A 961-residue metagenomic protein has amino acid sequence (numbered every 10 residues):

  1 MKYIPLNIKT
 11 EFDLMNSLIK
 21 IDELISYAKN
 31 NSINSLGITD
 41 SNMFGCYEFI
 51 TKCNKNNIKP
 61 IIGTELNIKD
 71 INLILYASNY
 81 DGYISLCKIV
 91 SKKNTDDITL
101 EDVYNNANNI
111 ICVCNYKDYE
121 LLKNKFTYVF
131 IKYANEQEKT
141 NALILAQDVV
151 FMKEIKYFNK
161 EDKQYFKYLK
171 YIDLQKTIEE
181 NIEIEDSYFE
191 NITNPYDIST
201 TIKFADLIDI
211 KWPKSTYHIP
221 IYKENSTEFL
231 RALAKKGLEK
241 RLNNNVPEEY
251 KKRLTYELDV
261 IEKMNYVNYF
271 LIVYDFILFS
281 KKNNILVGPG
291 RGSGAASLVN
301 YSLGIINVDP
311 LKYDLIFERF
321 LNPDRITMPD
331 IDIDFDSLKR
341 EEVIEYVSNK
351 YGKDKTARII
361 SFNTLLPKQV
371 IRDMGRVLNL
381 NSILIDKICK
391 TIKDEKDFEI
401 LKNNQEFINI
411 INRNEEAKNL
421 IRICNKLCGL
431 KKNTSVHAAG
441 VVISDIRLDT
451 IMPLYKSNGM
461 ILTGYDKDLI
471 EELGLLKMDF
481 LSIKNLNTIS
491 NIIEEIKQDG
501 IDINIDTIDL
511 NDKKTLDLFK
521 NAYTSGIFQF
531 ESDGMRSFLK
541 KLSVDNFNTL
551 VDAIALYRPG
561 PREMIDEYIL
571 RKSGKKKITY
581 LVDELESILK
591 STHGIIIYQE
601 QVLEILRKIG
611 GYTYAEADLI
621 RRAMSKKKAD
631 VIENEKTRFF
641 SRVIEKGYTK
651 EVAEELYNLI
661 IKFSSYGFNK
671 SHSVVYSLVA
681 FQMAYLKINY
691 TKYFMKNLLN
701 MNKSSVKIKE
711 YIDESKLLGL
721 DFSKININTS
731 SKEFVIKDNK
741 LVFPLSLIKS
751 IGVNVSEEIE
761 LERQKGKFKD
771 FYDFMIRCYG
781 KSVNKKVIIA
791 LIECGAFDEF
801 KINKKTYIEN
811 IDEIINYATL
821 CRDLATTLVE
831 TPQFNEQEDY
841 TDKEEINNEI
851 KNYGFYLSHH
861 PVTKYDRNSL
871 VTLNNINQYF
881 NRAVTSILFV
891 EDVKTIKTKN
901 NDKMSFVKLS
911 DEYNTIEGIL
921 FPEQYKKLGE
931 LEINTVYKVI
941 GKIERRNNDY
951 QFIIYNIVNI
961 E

Functional and structural regions predicted by a protein language model:
Y3-I38, N42-E48, N54-N56, S91-K160 (+4 more regions): Domain-core and long-helix interface of multi-subunit machines
L14, L66-S78, I155-D173, I333 (+4 more regions): Short alpha-helix plus adjacent loop in nuclease-associated cores
S35-I38, C53-N56, N225-E961: Noncatalytic, beta-rich nucleic-acid-contacting surfaces in large DNA/RNA-processing enzymes
S41, E65-L66, I155, I727: Short, ordered loop/turn segments at secondary-structure junctions
M43-T95: Hydrophobic or amphipathic alpha-helical targeting/insertion segments
N56, Q147, Y196-I219, T364: Structural signature of the thiamine diphosphate
I61, Y157-D162, Y168-A205, R319-I360 (+1 more regions): Phosphate/diphosphate-binding loops
G63, K132, M152-K153, G290 (+2 more regions): Generic beta-sheet signal
